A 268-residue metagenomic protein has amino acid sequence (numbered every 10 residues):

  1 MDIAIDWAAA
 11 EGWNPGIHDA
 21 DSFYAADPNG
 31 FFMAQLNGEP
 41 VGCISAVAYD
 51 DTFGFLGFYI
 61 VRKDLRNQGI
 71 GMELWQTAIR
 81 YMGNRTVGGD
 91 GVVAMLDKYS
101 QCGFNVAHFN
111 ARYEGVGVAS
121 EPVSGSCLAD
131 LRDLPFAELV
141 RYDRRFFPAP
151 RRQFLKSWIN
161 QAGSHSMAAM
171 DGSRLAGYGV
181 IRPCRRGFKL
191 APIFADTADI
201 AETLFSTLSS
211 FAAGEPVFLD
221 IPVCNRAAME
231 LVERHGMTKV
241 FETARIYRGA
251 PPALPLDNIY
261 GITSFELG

Functional and structural regions predicted by a protein language model:
M1-D2, D6-A9, W13-P15, S22-Y24 (+2 more regions): Ligand-binding pocket scaffold of soluble enzyme catalytic domains
D2, S22, Q35-L36, A48 (+5 more regions): Intrinsically disordered, low-complexity, positively biased terminal segments
N29-F31, A107-R112, S164, F241-R245: Short hydrophobic/aromatic beta-strand or adjacent loop that forms the aromatic wall/cage of a ligand/substrate-binding
L96-S120: Short, structured interface segments
V116-D133: Conserved N-terminal entry element of GNAT/NAT acetyltransferase domains
